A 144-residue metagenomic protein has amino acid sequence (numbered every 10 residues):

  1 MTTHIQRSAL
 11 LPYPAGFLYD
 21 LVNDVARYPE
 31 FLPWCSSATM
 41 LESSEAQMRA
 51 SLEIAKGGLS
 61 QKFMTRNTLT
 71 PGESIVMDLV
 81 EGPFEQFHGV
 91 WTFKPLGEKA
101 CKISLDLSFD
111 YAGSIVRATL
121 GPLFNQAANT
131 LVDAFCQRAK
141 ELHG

Functional and structural regions predicted by a protein language model:
M1-E45: Hydrophobic ligand-binding cavity/cleft-lining segments
M1-T3, S44-A46, L59-Q61, E85 (+1 more regions): Residue-level preference for beta-strand/loop junctions
R7-A9, A38, F63-T68, H88-P95 (+1 more regions): Hydrophobic/aromatic beta-strand elements that line small-molecule binding cavities or substrate pockets in beta-rich
A15, L41-A46, T68-G72, T92-K102: A short, structured loop/turn motif at beta-sheet edges
L18-Y19, Y28, A50, N67 (+2 more regions): Hydrophobic pocket/interface hotspot
T39-E81, A134, R138: Glycine-rich portal/gate segments that line the openings of hydrophobic small-molecule binding cavities
D78-N129: Beta-strand/loop substructures that line and gate deep hydrophobic ligand-binding cavities in soluble
A128, V132, C136-G144: Short amphipathic alpha-helical signal-transduction/dimerization elements
